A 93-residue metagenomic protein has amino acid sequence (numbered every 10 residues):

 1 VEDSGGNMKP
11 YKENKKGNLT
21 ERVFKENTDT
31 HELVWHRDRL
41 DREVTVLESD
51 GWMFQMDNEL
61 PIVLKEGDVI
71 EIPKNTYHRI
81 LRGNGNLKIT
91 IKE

Functional and structural regions predicted by a protein language model:
V1-N7: Short, Lys/Arg-enriched N-terminal segments with co-localized hydrophobic residues within the first ~10-30 amino acids
M8-F24, K88-E93: Double-stranded beta-helix
T20-R39: Conserved short histidine dyad/triad with adjacent acidic residue
D38-M53: Short, conserved beta-strand element in jelly-roll/cupin
T45-L47, V63, E71, L81: Well-ordered beta-strand positions
N58-N75: Short acidic-glycine-tyrosine-enriched beta hairpin
P73-E93: Ligand-binding loop in jelly-roll beta-barrel domains
